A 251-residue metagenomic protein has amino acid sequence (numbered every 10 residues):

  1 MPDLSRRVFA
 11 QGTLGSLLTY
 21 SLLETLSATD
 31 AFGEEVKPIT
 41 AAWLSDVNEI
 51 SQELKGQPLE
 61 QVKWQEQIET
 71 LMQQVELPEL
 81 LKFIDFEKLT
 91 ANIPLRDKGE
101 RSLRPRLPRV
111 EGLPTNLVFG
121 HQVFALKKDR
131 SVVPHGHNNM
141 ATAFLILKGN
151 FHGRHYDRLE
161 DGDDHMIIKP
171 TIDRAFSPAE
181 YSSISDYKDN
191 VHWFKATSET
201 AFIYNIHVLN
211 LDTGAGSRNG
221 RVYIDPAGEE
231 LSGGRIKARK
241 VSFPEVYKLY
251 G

Functional and structural regions predicted by a protein language model:
M1-L17: N-terminal secretory signal peptides and thylakoid transit peptides that target proteins across membranes
L23-W64: C-terminal segment of N-terminal export signals and the immediately downstream linker at the start of the mature
E100-K128: A short glycine-rich, His/Asp/Glu-containing loop-to-beta-strand
Q122-H137, D186-D189: Conserved short histidine dyad/triad with adjacent acidic residue
A141-H152: Glycine- and acidic-residue-biased ligand/ion/polar-headgroup-sensing regions
A143-L145, S198-L211: A short hydrophobic beta-strand segment most commonly corresponding to one strand of the jelly-roll/cupin
E160, D164-Y187: Short acidic-glycine-tyrosine-enriched beta hairpin
F194-A196: Asparagine-centered strand-capping/turn motif at beta-strand->loop junctions
